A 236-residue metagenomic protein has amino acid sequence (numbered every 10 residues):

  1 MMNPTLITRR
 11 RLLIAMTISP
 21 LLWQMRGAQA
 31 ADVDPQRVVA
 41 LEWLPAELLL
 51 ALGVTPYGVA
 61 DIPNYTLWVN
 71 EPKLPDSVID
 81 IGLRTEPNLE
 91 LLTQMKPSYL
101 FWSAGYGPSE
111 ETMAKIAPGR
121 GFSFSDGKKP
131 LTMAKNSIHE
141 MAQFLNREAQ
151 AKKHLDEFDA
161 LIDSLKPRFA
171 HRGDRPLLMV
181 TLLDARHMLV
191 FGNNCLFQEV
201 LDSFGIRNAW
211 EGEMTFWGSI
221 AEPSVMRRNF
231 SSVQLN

Functional and structural regions predicted by a protein language model:
N3-T5, R11-Q29: N-terminal export signals
A31-P35: Cleaved targeting-peptide boundary
R37, P118-A185, W210: Extracytoplasmic substrate-binding proteins
R37, W43-M95: A short, structured surface patch at a secondary-structure boundary
E42-P45, G105-G107: Short, polar loop motifs at secondary-structure junctions
A46, L50, L89, T93 (+6 more regions): Extracytoplasmic/secreted envelope proteins and their assembly/folding machinery, especially bacterial periplasmic
N70-S125, R168-L178, L182-N236: Binding-cleft/active-site segments that stabilize strongly anionic ligands or cofactors
